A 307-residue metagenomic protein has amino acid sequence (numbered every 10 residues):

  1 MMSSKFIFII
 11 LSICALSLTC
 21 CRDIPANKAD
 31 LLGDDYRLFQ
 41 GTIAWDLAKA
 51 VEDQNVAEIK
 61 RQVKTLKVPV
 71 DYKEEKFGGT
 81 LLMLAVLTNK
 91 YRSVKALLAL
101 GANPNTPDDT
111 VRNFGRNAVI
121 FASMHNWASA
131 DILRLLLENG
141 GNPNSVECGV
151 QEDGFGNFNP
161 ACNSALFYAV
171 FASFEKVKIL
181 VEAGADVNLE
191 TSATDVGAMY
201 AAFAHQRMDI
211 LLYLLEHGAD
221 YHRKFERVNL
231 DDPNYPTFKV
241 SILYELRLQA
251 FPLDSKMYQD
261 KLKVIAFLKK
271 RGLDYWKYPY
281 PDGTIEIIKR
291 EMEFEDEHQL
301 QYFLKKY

Functional and structural regions predicted by a protein language model:
M1-F8: Bacterial N-terminal signal peptides that target proteins for export
S17-C20: C-terminal motif of bacterial Sec signal peptides marking the signal peptidase cleavage site
R22-D46, N139, A183, E216-Y307: Ankyrin-repeat-protein effector appendages
R37-K49, D71-L84, P107-M124, V146-Y168 (+3 more regions): Ankyrin-repeat boundary/"N-cap" motif
W45-R61: Alpha-helical segment of the N-proximal tetratricopeptide repeat
Q54, N89, N126-A128, A172-S173 (+1 more regions): Ankyrin-repeat intra-repeat helix-capping/turn positions
E58, R92-S93, A128-I132, E175-K176 (+2 more regions): Conserved ankyrin/ankyrin-like repeat signature
K60-V70, K95-P104, R134-P143, K178-V187 (+2 more regions): Ankyrin repeat domain, specifically the short helix-to-loop turn at the C-terminus of the second helix of each repeat
